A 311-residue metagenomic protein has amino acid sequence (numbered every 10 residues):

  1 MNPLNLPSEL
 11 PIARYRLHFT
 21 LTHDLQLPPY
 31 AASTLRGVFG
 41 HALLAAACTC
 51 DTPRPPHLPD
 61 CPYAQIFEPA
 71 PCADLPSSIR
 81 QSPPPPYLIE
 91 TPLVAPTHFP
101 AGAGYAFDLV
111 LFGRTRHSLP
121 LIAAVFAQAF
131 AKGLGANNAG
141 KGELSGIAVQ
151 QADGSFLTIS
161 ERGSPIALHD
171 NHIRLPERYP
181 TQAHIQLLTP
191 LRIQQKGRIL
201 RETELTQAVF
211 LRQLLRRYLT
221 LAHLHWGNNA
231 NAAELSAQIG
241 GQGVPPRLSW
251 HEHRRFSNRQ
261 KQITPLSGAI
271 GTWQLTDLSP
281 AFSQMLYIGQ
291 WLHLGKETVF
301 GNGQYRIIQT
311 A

Functional and structural regions predicted by a protein language model:
M1-A311: RNA-interacting cores
